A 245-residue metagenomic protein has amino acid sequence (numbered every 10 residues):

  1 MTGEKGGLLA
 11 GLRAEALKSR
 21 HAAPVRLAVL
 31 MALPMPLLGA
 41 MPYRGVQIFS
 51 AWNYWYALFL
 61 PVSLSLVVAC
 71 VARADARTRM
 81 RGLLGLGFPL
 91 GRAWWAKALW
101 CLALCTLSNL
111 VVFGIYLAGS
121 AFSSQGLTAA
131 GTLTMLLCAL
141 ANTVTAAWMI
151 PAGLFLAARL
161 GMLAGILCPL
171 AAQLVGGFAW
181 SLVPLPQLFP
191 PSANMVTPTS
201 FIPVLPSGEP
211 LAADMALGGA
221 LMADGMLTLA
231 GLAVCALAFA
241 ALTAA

Functional and structural regions predicted by a protein language model:
M1-V29, A245: Aromatic- and glycine-rich beta-strand/loop motifs that create alpha-glucan
E4-K5, V46, A51, I166 (+1 more regions): Terminal transmembrane helical anchor/hairpin motif
K18, L83-G85, A157: Helix-capping/transition residues at the boundaries of transmembrane alpha-helices and the short helical linkers
A23, L27, R92, A164-G165: Residue-level recognition of membrane-helix boundary sites in multi-pass small-molecule transporters
A28-A32, K97-A98, P169-L170: Residue-level recognition of transmembrane alpha-helices in multi-pass small-molecule transporters/permeases
A32-L64, V68, A98-M162, L211-D224: Secretory targeting signals
I48-W52, V67-L86: Transmembrane helix boundary and interhelical loop/hinge segments in multi-pass membrane proteins
G87-W100: Amphipathic cytosolic juxtamembrane alpha-helices at the membrane-cytosol interface of multi-pass membrane transporters
